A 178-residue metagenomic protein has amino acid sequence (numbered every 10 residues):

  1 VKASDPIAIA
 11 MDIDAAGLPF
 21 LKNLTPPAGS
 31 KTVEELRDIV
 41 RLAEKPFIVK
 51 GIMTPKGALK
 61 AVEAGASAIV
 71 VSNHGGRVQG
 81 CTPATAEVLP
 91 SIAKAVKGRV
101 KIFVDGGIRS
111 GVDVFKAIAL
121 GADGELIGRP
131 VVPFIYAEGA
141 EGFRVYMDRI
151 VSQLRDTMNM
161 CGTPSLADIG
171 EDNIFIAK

Functional and structural regions predicted by a protein language model:
V1-V104, G111-F134, I176: Alpha/beta enzyme core
F103-D105, I169-G170: Beta-strand segments within the central parallel beta-sheet cores of soluble alpha/beta enzyme folds
V131-V132, E138-K178: C-terminal extensions of enzymes
